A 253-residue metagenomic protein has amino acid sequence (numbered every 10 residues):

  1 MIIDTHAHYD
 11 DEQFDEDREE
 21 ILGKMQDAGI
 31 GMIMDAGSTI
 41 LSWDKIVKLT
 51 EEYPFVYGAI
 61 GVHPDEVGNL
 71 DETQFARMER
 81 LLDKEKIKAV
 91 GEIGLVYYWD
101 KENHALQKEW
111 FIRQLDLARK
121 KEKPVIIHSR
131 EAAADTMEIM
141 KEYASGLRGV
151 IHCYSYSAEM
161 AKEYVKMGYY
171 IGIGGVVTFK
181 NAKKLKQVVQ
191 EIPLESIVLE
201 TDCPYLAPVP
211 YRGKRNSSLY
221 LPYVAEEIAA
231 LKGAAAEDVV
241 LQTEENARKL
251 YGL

Functional and structural regions predicted by a protein language model:
M1-L253: Mid-domain alpha/beta scaffold segments of enzyme catalytic cores
